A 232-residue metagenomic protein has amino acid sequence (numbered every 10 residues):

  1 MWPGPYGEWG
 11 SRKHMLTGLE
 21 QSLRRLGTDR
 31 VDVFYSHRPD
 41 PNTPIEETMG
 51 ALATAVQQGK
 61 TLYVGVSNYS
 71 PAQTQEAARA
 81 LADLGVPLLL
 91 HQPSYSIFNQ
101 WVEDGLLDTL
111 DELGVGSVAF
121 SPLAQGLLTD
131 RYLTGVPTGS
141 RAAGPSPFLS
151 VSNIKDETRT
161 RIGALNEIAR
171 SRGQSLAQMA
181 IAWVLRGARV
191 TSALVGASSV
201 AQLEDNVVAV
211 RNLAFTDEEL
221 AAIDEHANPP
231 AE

Functional and structural regions predicted by a protein language model:
M1, R30, R38, S121 (+1 more regions): Short, small-residue-rich loop/turn micro-motifs
M1-G7, Y35, G144-S152: Short glycine/proline- and acidic residue-enriched helix-loop micro-motifs that form flexible lids or anion-recognition
M1-L16, H37-T43: Active-site mouth loops of central-metabolism enzymes
G4, P230-A231: Generic low-complexity segments that are intrinsically disordered, proline-rich and/or Lys/Arg-biased
P5-S11, L19, T28, V136 (+2 more regions): Intrinsically disordered, low-complexity regions
W9-L26, T74-A78: Short, acidic/polar
L23-T43: Active-site groove signature of glycoside hydrolases
T43-P230: Beta/alpha (TIM)-barrel catalytic core signal, keyed to glycine-rich beta->alpha loops juxtaposed to Asp/Glu that bind
